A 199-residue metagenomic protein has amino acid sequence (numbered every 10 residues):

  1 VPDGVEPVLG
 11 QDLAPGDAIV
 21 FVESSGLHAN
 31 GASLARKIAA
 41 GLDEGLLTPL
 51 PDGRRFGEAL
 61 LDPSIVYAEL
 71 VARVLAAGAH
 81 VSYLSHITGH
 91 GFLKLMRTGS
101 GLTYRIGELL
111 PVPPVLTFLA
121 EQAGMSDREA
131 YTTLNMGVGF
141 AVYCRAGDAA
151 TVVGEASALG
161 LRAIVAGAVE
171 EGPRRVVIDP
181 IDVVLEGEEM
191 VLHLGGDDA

Functional and structural regions predicted by a protein language model:
V1-S33, A168, D179-D182: Glycine-rich anion-binding loops of enzyme active sites
A18, G41, L47-G53: Small-residue-enriched flexible segments
A32-D43: Short, compositionally biased
P49-L61, I65-A199: Glycine-/charge-enriched secondary-structure boundary and capping motifs
